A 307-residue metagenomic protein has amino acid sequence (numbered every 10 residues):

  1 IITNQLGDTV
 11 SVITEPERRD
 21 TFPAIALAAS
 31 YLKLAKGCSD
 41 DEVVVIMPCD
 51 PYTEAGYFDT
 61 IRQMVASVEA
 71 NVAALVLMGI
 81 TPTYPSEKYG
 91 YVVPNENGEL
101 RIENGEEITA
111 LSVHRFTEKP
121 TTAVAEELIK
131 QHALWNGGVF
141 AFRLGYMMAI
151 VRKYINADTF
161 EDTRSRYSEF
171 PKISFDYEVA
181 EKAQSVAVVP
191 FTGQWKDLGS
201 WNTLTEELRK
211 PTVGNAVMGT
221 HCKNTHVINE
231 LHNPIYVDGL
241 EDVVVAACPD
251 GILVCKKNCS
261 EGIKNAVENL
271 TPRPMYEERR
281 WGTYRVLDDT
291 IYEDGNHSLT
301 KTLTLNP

Functional and structural regions predicted by a protein language model:
I1-I46, Y52-D59: Conserved N-terminal catalytic core of the sugar/cofactor nucleotidyltransferase
D8-T9, S39-E42, A70-L75, E87-K88 (+7 more regions): Short coil/turn connectors at secondary-structure junctions
E17-R18, C49-Y52, T81-T83, Q194 (+1 more regions): Short glycine-rich anion-binding loops that position phosphate/pyrophosphate groups of nucleotides and phosphorylated
R18-P23, T83-S86, T122-A123, W195-D197: A short acidic, often aromatic-flanked loop/helix-cap motif at beta-alpha or helix-coil junctions that lines enzyme
L27-A35, Q63-S67, N95-G98, E178: A generic secondary-structure signal
V43-C49, G79, F116: Extended hydrophobic secondary-structure segments that form protein cores and membrane-embedded regions
E54-E169, A187: Conserved core of the sugar-phosphate nucleotidyltransferase
F142-T302, N306: Left-handed beta-helix
